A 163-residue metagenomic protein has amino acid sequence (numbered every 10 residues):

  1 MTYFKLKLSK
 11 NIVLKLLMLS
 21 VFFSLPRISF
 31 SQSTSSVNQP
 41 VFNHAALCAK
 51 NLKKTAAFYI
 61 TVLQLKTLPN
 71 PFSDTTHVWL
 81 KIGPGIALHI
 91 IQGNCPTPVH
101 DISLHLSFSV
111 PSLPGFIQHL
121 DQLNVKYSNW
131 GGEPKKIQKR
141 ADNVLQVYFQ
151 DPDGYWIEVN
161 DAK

Functional and structural regions predicted by a protein language model:
M1-S36: Bacterial Sec-dependent N-terminal signal peptides
S31-K53, L104-F108: N-terminal beta-strand motif that seeds the catalytic metal site of vicinal oxygen chelate
L47-A87: Core segments of cupin and vicinal oxygen chelate
N51-K53, L106-D153: Vicinal oxygen chelate
D74, I102, N143: Exposed loop/turn and edge beta-strand positions of beta-sandwich/beta-sheet ligand-binding modules
H77-D121: Mid-chain, structured segments of secreted extracytoplasmic proteins
L80-P84, F149-P152, A162: Active-site beta-strand termini and strand-to-loop segments that position acidic
R140, N160-K163: Short beta->alpha transition motifs characteristic of CBS
